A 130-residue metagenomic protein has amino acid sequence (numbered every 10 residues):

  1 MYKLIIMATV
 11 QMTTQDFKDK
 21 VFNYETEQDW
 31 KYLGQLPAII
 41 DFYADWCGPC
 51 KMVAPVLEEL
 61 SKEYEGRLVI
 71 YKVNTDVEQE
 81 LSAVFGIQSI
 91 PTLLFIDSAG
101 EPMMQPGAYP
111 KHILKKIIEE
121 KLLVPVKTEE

Functional and structural regions predicted by a protein language model:
Y2-Q28: N-terminal "domain-start" segment that seeds a small globular fold
Q11, F42, A54-S61, E65-E80: Thiol-based oxidoreductase modules, predominantly thioredoxin-like and allied folds used for disulfide exchange
Q15-K18, Q79-E80, H112: Acidic phosphotransfer microenvironment of two-component signaling modules
Q28, Q79-A83: Short conserved loop adjoining the S-adenosyl-L-methionine
K31-D45: Short active-site neighborhood of thiol/selenol oxidoreductases, capturing the structured segment around
C47-C50: Hydrophobic heptad-repeat coiled-coil signature
V84-Q88: A short glycine-leucine-enriched loop at secondary-structure breakpoints that most characteristically corresponds
S89, L94-E130: Non-catalytic, surface beta->alpha helical segment in thiol-disulfide oxidoreductase systems
